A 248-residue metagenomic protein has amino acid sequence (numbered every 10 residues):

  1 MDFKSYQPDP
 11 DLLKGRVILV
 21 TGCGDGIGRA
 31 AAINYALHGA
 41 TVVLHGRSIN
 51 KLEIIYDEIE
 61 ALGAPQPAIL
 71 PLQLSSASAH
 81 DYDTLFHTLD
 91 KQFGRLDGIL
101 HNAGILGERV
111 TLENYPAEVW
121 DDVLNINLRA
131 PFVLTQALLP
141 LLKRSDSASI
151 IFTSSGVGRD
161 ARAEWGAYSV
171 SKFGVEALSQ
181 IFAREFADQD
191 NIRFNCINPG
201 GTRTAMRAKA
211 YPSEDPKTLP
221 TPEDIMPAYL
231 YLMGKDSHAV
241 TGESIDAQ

Functional and structural regions predicted by a protein language model:
V17, G24-G26: Conserved glycine-rich cofactor-binding loop
A40-I55: Conserved glycine-rich Rossmann-like NAD(P)H-binding loop of the short-chain dehydrogenase/reductase
L85, V110-L112, P116-D121: Substrate-binding pocket helix/loop in short-chain dehydrogenase/reductase
T135, S171: Active-site helix of classical SDR
S155: Residue(s) in the substrate-gating loop at a strand-loop-helix junction that position the organic substrate next
D160, I181-I192: Active-site-adjacent segment of SDR/Rossmann-fold oxidoreductases
D188, I192, C196-I197, T204 (+1 more regions): C-terminal helical subdomain
